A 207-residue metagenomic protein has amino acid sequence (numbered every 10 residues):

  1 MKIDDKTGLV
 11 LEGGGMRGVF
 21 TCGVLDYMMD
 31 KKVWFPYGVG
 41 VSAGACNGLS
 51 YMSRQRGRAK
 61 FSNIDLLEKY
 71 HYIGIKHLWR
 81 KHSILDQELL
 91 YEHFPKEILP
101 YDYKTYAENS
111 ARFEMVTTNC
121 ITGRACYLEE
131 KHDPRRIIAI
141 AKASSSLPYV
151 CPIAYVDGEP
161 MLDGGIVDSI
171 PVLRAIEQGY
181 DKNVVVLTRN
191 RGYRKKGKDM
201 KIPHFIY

Functional and structural regions predicted by a protein language model:
M1-V41, L49-Y207: Patatin-like phospholipase
